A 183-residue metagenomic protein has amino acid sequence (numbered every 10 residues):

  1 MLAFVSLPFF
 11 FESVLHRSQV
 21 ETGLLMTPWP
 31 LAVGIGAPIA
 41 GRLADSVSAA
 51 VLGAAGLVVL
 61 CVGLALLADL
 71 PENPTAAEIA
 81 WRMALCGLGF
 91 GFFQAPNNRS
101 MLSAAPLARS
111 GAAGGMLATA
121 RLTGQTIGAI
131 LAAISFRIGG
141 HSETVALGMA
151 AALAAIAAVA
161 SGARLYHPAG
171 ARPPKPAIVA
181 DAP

Functional and structural regions predicted by a protein language model:
M1-R172: 12-transmembrane solute porter fold
P174-P183: Short, intrinsically disordered terminal tails adjacent to the first/last structured region
